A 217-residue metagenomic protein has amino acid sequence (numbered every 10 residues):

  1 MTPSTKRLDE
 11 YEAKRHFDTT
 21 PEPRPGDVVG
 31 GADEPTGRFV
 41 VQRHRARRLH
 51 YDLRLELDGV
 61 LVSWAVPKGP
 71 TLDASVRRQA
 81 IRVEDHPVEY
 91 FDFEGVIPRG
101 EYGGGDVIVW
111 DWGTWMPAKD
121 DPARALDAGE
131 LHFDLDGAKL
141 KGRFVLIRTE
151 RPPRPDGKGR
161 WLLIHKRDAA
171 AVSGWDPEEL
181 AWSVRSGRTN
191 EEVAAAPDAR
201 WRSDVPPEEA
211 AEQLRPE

Functional and structural regions predicted by a protein language model:
M1-E217: A charge-rich, low-complexity, intrinsically flexible signal that marks solvent-exposed coils, linkers, repeats
